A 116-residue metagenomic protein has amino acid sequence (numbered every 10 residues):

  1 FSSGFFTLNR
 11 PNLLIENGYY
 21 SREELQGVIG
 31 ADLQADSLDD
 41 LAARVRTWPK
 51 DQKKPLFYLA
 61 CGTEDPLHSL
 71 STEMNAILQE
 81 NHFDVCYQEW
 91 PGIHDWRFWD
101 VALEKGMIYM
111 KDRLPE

Functional and structural regions predicted by a protein language model:
F1-E116: Non-catalytic cap/lid and distal C-terminal segments of serine-dependent acyl enzymes
